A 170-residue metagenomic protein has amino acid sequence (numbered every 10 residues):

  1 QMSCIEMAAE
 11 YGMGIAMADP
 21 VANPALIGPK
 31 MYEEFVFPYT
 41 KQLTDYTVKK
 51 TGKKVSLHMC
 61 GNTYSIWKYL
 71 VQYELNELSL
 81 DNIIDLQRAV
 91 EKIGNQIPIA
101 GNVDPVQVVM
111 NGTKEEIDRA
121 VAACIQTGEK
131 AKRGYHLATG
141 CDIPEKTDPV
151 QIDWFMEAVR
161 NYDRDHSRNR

Functional and structural regions predicted by a protein language model:
Q1-R170: Active-site loop segments of alpha/beta catalytic cores
